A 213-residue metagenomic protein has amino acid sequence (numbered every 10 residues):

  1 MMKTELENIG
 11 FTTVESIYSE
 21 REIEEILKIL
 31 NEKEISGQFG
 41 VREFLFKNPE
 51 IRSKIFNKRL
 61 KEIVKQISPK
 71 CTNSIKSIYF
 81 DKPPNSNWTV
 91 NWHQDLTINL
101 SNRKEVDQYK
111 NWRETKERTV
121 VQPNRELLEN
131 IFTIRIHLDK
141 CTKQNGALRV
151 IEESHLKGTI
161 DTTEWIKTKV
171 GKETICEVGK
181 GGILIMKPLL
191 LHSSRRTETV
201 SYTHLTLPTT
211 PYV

Functional and structural regions predicted by a protein language model:
K3-I9, Y18-K180, S193-S201: Non-heme Fe(II) oxygenase catalytic core, chiefly the N-lobe of the double-stranded beta-helix
T13-E15: Short catalytic-loop micro-motif centered on adjacent basic/acidic residues
T203-T209: Conserved small/polar residues in nucleotide/adenosyl-binding loops
